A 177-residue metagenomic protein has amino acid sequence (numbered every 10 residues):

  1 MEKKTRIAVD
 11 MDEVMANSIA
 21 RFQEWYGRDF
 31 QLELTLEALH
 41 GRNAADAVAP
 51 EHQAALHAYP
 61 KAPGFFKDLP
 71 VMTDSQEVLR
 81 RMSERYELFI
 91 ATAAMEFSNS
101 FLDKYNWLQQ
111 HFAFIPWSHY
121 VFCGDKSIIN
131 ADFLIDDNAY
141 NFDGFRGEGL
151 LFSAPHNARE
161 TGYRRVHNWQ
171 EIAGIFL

Functional and structural regions predicted by a protein language model:
M1-A54: Active-site neighborhood of HAD-like aspartate-dependent phosphohydrolases
A47-A62, Y86-L88: Short, basic/glycine-rich phosphate-binding loops at helix/coil junctions that contact nucleotide phosphates
K61-I90, F97-L102: Short, acidic loop-to-helix structural element flanking the phosphoryl-transfer center in phosphate-processing enzymes
E87-F89, F133, L150: A structural signal for isolated positions on well-ordered beta-strands in alpha/beta enzyme cores
A91-G144: Substrate-recognition "cap/lid" segment bordering the active-site pocket of phosphatases
I135-W169: Acidic, Mg2+-coordinating phosphoryl-transfer loop and its flanking beta/alpha structural elements, shared across
Q170-L177: Short amphipathic alpha-helix with an adjacent loop that forms part of the alpha/beta core around
